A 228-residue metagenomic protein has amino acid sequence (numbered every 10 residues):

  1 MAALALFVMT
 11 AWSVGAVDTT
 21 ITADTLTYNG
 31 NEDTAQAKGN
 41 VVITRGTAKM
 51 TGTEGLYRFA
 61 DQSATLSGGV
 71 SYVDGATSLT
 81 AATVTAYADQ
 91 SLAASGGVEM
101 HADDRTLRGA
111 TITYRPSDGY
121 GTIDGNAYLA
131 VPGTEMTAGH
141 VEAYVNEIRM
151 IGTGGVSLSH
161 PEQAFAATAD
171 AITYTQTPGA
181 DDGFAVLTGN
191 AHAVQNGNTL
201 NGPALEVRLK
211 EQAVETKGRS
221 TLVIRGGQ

Functional and structural regions predicted by a protein language model:
M1-Q228: Mature-chain termini and adjacent capping regions
